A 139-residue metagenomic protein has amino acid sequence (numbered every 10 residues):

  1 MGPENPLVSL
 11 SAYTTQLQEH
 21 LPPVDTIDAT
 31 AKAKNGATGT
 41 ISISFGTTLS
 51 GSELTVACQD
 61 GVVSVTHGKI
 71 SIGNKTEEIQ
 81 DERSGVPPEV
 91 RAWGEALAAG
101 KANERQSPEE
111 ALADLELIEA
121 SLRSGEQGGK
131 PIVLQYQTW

Functional and structural regions predicted by a protein language model:
M1-T38, S44-L49, E109: Rossmann-like dinucleotide-binding domain that binds NAD(P)(H)
P6, N35-A37, G61-V62, K75 (+2 more regions): Short acidic/polar mixed-charge low-complexity motifs
K32-K34, A57, G73: A generic structural motif
K34, A96-W139: C-terminal helix-rich "cap/oligomerization" subdomain common to oxidoreductases
L49-G51, A57-D60, S64-H67, P88-V90: C-terminal substrate-binding/catalytic lobe of Rossmann-fold NAD(P)-dependent oxidoreductases
L54, G68-K75: Short polybasic amphipathic segments
Q80-R91, Q106, A113: Active-site loop of classical SDR/Rossmann-like NAD(P)-dependent oxidoreductases, centered on the catalytic Tyr-X3-Lys
